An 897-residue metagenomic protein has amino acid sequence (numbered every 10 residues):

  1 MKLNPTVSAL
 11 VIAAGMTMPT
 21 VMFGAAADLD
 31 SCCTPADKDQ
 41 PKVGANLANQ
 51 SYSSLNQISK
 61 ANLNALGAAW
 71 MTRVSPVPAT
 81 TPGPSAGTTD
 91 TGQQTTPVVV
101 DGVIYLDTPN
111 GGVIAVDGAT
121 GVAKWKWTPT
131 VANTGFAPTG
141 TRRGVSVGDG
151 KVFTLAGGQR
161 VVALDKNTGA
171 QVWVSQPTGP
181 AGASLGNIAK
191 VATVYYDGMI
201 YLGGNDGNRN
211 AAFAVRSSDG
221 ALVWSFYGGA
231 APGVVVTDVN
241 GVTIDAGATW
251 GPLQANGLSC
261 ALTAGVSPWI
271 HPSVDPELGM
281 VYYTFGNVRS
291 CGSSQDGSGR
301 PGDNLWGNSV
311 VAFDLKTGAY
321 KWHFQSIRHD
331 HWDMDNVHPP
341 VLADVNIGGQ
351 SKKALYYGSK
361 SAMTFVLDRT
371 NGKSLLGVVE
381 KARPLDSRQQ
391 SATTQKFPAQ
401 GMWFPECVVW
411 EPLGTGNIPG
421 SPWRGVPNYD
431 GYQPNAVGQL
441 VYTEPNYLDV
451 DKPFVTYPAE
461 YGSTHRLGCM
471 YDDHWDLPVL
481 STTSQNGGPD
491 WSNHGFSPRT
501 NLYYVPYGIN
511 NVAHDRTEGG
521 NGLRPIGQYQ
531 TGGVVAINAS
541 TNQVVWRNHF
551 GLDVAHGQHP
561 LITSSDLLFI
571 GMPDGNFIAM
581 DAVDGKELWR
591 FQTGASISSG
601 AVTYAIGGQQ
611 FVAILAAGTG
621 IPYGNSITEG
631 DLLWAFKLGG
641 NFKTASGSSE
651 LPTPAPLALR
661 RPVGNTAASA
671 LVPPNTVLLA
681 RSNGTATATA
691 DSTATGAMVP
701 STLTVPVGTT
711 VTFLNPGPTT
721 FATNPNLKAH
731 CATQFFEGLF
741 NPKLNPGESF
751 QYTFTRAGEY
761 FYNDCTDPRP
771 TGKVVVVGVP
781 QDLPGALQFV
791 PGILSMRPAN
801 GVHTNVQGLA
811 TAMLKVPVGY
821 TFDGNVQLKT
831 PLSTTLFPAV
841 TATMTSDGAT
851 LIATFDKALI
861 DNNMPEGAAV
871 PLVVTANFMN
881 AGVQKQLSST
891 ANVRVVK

Functional and structural regions predicted by a protein language model:
F23-P35, L659, G664-S682, V779-A810 (+1 more regions): Boundary/junction segments of secreted and surface-exposed precursor proteins
D37-G44, T88-G112, F136-V161, L185-A212 (+8 more regions): Repeat-blade elements of multi-bladed beta-propeller folds
T72-V98, K126-S146, Q171-V194, S225-H271 (+10 more regions): Extracytoplasmic beta-rich repeat domains
D117-T120, D165-T168, R216-D219, L315-T317 (+4 more regions): Short loop/turn segments that connect beta-strands within beta-propeller blades
Y507-N511, I526-K586: Loop/turn-rich, solvent-exposed surfaces of beta-rich toroidal or solenoidal domains
V602-L657: Blade-level signature of beta-propeller repeat domains, shared across WD40, Kelch, NHL, RCC1 and BNR/Asp-box propellers
L659-P780: Extracytoplasmic copper-binding redox domains, predominantly the cupredoxin/blue-copper superfamily
